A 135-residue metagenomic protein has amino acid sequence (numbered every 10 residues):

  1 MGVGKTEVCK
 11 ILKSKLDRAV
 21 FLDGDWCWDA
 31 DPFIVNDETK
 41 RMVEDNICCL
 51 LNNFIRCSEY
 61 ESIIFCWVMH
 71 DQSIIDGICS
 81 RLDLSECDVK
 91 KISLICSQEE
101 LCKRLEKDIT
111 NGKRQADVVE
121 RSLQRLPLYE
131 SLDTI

Functional and structural regions predicted by a protein language model:
V3-N52: Conserved substrate/cofactor phosphate-moiety recognition/catalytic segment in nucleotide-dependent phosphotransferases
C27, H70-D71, I95-E100: Conserved nucleotide-binding/hydrolysis micro-motifs of P-loop NTPases
P32-I34, I75-G77, C102-L105: Short, well-ordered secondary-structure micro-motifs
D37-M42, R81-L82, D108-G112: Short, hinge-like loop/turn segments at secondary-structure boundaries
M42-E86: Glycine-rich phosphate-binding loop used to anchor ATP phosphates in small-molecule kinases, encompassing both
Y60, S85-K90, E130-T134: Short glycine-/polar-rich loops that comprise or flank the Walker A/P-loop and associated switch/sensor motifs
S85-E106: Conserved phosphate-donor/acceptor-positioning beta-strand/loop module used by diverse small-molecule
T110-I135: Small-molecule kinase domains that catalyze NTP-dependent phosphoryl transfer to phosphate-bearing small molecules
